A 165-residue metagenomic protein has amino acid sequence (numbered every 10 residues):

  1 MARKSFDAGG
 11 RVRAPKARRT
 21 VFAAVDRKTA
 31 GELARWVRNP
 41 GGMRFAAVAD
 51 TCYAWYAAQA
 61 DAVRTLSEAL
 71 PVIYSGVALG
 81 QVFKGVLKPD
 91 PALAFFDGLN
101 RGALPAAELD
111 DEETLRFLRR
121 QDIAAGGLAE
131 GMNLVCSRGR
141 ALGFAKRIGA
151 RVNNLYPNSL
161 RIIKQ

Functional and structural regions predicted by a protein language model:
A2-Q165: Polybasic, low-complexity RNA-engagement segments
